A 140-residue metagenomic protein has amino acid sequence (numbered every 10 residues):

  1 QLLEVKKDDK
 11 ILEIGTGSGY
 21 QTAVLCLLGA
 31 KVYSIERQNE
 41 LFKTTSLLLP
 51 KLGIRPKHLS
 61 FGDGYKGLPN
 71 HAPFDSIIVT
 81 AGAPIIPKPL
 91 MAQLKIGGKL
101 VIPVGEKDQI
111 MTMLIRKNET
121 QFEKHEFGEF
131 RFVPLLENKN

Functional and structural regions predicted by a protein language model:
L2-Q121: Conserved nucleotide-cofactor-binding alpha/beta core module
I110-N140: Core SAM-dependent methyltransferase catalytic element
